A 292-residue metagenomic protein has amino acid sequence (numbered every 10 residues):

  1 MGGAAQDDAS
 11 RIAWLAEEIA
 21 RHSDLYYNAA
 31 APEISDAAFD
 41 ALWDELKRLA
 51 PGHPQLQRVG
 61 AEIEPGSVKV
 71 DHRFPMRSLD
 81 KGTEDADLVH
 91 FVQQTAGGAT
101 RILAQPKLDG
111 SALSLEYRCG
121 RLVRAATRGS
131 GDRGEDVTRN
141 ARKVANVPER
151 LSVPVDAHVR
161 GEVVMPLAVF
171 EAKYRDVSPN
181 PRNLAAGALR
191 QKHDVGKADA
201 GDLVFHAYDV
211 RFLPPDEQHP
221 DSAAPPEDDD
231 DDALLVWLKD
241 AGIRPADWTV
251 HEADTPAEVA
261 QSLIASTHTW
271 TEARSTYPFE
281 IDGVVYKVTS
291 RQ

Functional and structural regions predicted by a protein language model:
M1-Q292: RNA/tRNA-interacting regions in translation and RNA-turnover enzymes
